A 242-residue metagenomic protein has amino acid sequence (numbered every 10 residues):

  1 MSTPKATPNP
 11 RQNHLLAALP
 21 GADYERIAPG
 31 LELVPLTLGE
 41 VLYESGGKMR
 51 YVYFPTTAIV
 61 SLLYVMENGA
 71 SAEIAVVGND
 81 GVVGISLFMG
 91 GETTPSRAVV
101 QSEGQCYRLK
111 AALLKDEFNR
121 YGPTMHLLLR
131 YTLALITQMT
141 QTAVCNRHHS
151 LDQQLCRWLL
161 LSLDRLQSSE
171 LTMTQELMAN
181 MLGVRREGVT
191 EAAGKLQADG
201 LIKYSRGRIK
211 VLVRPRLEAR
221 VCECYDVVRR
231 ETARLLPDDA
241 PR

Functional and structural regions predicted by a protein language model:
M1-T37, V82, L87-F88: Cyclic nucleotide-binding regulatory module and flanking cytosolic helices
A18, V76, R108, T172 (+1 more regions): Short aromatic/basic micro-patch
A22, T57, A112-L113, A134 (+2 more regions): Alpha-helix/helix-capping structural signal
I27, L63, I85-S86, D116-E117 (+1 more regions): Residues that scaffold the ATP/ADP-binding catalytic core of kinase and kinase-like folds
E40-S102: Cyclic nucleotide-binding regulatory domains
A75-L133, T137, Q141: Cyclic-nucleotide recognition modules
Q101-E103, F118-R185: Polybasic "coupling" helices that flank or enter modular domains
L161-R242: Phosphate-/nucleic-acid-contacting segments
